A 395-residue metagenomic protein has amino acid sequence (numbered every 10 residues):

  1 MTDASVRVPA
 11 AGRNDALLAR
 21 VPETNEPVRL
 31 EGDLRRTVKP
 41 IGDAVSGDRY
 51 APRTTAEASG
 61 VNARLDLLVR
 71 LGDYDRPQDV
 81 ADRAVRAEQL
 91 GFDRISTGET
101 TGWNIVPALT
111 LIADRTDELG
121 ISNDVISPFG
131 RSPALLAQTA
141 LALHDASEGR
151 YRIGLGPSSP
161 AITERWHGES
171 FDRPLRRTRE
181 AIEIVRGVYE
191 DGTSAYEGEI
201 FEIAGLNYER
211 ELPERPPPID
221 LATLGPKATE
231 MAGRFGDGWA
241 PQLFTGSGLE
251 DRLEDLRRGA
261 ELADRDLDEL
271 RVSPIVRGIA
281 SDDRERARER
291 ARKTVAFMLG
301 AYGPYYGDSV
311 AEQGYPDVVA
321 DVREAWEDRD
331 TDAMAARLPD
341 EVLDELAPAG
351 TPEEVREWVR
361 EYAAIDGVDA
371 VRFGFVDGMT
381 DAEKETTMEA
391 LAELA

Functional and structural regions predicted by a protein language model:
Y50, T54-N123, F129, P217: N-terminal beta1-alpha1-beta2 module of alpha/beta enzyme domains
A63, A137-L141, D145-L270, A320-V322: Internal, glycine-rich beta/alpha segment that forms the wall or movable "lid" of small-molecule/cofactor binding
L65-L71, I95-T97, G120-D124, Y151-L155 (+4 more regions): Hydrophobic faces of well-ordered beta-strands that scaffold small-molecule active sites in alpha/beta enzyme cores
L65-Q78, I126-P133, P213-L224, G278-S281 (+1 more regions): Active-site mouth loops of central-metabolism enzymes
Y74-A87, T139, T223-R234, P352-Y362: Short, acidic/polar
E88-Q89, L109-G120, A140-Y151, G233-R234 (+3 more regions): Acidic (Asp/Glu)-rich catalytic clusters
D172-Y208, L249, E254-E361: An alpha-helical appendage that flanks or caps ligand/catalytic pockets
L343, A349-A395: Long, low-complexity C-terminal extensions of enzymes
